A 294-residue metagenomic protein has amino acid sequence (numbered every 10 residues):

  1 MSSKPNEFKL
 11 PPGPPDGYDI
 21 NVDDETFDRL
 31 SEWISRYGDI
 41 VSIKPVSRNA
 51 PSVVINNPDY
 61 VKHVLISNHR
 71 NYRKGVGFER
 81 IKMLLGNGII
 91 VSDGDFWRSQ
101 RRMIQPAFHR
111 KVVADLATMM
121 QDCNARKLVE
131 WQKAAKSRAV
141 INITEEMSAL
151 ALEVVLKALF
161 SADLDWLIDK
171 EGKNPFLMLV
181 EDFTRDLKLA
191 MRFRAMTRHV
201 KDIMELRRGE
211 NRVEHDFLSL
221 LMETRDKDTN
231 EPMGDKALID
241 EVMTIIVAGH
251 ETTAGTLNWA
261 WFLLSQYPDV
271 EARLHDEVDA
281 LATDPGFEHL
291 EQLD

Functional and structural regions predicted by a protein language model:
M1-S35, A50-P51, P58-D59, G77-R208 (+3 more regions): Cytochrome P450 catalytic-domain helical core, especially the substrate-recognition surface and oxygen-activation
G38-S42: Conserved micro-motifs of the catalytic ATP-binding
P58-H69: Short active-site loop/helix that positions an aromatic residue
V64, N124, A151, V200 (+2 more regions): Structural preference for long, well-ordered alpha-helical segments in enzyme cores
A151, T252-E277: Cytochrome P450 catalytic-core helices
N211-F217: Flexible, Gly/Pro-enriched loop and linker segments at secondary-structure and domain junctions
E231-I246: Short, hydrophobic/aliphatic alpha-helical segments
